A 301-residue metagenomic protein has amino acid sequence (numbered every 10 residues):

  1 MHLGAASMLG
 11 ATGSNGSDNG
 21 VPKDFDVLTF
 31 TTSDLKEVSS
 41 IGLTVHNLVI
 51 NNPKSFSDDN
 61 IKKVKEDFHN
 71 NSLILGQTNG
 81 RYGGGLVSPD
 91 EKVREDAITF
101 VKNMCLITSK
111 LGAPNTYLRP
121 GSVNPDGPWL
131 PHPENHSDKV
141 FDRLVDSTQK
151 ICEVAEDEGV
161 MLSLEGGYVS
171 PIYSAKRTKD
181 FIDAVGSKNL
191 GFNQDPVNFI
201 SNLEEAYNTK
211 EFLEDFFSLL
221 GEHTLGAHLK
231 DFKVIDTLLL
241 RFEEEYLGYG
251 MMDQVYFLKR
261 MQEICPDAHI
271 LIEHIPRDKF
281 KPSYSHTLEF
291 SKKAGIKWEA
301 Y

Functional and structural regions predicted by a protein language model:
M1-A113, S187-G191, L288, K292-Y301: N-terminal pre-domain/capping segments
S17-D18, V45-H46, N70, V145-E245 (+2 more regions): Acidic/histidine-rich catalytic cores of soluble enzymes
K23-V27, L48-N60, G85-S88, N124 (+5 more regions): Acidic-and-aromatic substrate-binding clefts and catalytic sites of carbohydrate-active enzymes
T29, D67-N71, L86-F192: Active-site acidic/histidine proton-transfer and metal-coordination neighborhood in alpha/beta enzyme cores
E37-L43, I107-G112, S147-L162, L219-H223 (+1 more regions): A structural motif corresponding to the C-terminal end of an alpha-helix and its immediate exit/capping segment
N47, Q77, Y117, L225-H228 (+1 more regions): Conserved beta-strand positions in the central sheet of alpha/beta enzyme cores
N60-S72, L130-V140, S170-A184, F242-F257 (+1 more regions): Short, electropositive alpha-helical surface patch
L229-K230, H269-R277: Short acidic/histidine-rich active-site segments
